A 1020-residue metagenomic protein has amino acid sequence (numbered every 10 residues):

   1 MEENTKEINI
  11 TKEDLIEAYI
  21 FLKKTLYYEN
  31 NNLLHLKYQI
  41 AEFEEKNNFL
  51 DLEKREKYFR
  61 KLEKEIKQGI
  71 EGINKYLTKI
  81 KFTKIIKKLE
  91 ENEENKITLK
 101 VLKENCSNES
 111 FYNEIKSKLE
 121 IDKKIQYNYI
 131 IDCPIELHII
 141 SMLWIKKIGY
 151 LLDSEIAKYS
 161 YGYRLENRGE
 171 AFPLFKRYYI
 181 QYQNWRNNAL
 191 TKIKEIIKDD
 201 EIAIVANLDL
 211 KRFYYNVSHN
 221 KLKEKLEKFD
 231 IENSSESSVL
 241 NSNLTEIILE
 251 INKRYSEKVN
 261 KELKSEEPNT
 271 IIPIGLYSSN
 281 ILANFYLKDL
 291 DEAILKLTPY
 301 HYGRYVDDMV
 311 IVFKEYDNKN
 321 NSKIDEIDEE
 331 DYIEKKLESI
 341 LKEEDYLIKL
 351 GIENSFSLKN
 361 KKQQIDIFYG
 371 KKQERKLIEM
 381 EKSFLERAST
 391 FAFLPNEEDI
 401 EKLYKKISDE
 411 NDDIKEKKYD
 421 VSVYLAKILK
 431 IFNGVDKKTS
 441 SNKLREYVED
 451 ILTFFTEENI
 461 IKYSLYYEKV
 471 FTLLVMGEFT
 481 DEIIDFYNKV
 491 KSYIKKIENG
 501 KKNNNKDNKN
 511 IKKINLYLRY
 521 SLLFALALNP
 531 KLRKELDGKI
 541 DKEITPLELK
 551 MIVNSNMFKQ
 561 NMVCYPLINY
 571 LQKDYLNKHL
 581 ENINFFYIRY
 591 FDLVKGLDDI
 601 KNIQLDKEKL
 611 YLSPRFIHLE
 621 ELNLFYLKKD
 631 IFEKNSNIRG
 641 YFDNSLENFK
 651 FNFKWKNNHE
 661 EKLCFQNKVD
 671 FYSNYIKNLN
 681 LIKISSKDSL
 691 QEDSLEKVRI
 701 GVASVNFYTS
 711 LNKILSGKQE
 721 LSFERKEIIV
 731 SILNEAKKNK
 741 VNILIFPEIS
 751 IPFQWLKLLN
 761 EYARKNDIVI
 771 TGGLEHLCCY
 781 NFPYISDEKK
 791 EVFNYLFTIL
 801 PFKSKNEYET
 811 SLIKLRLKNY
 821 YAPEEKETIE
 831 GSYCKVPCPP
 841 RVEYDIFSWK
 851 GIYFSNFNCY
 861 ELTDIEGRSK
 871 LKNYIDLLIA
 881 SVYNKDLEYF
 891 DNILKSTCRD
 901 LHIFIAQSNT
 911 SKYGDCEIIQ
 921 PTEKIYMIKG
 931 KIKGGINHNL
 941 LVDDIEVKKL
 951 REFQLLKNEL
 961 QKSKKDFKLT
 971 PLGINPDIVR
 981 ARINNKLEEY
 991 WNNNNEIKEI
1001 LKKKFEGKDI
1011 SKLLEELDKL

Functional and structural regions predicted by a protein language model:
M1-L240, K264-E266, T270, N499-I511: Conserved two-metal-ion catalytic palm core of "right-hand" nucleic acid polymerases, unifying RNA-dependent RNA
L34-E56, E647, W655-I743, S750-I751: N-terminal, active-site-proximal structural segment of metallo-dependent hydrolase catalytic domains
K194-V306, V310-I327, S357, K406-I407 (+1 more regions): Conserved polymerase palm-domain catalytic core
D317-I460: C-terminal polymerase-core module
F558, M562-N577, E581-F585, P752-H776 (+3 more regions): CN hydrolase (nitrilase-like) catalytic-core segments centered on the catalytic cysteine and neighboring Lys/Glu
L571, L576-K687, S896-T897, N909-L1020: C-terminal beta-strand edge segments of enzyme domains
L663-D693, I785-K872, N892-I893, I936: Active-site catalytic loop in hydrolytic enzyme cores
K697-K718, K814-K818, G851-E861, I879-V882: Active-site-proximal beta-strand elements of phosphoester/diester hydrolases
